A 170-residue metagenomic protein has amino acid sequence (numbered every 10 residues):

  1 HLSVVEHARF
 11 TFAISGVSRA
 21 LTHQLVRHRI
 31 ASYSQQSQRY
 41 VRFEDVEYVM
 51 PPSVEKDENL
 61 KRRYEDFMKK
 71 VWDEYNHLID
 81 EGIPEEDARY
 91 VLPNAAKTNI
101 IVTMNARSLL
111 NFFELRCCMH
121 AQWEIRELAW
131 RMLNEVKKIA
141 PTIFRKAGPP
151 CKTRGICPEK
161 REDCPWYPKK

Functional and structural regions predicted by a protein language model:
H1-K170: Family-specific signature for flavin-dependent thymidylate synthase
